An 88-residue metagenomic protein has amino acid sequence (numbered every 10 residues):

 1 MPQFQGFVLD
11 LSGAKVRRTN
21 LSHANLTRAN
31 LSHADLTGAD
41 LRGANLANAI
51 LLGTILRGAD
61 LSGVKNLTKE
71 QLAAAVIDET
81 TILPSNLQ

Functional and structural regions predicted by a protein language model:
M1-Q88: Tandem repeat scaffolds
